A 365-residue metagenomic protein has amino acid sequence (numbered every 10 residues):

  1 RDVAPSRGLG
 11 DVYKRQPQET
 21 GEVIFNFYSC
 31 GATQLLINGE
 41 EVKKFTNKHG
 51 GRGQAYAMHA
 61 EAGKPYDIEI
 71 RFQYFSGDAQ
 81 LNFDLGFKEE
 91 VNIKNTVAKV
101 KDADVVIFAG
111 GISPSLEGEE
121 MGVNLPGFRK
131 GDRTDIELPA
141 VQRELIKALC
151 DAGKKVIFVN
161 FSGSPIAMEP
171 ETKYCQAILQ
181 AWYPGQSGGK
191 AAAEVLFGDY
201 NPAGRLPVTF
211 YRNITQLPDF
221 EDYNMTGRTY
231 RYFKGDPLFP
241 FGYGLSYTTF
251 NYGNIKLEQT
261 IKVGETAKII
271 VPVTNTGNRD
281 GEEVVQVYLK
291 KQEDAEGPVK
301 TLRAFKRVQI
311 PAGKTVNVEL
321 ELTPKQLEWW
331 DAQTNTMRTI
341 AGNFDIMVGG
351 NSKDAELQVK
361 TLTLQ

Functional and structural regions predicted by a protein language model:
D2-Y13: Single conserved hydrophobic/aromatic residue that forms the stacking wall/gate of nucleotide- or nucleobase-binding
D11, Q54-Y56, Y66, K306 (+1 more regions): Short strand-edge motifs at loop-to-beta-strand transitions and within beta-strands of extracellular beta-rich domains
P17, G21-Q34, I68, V287-L289: Aromatic-lined ligand-binding clefts that engage carbohydrates, nucleic acids, or primary amines
T33-L35, F45, L217, L289-R307: Short aromatic-acidic-glycine turn motif
E69-G77: Short beta-strand-plus-loop segments that form exposed binding edges in beta-rich domains
F161-E282, Q286-L289, A341, D345-G349 (+1 more regions): Secreted, periplasmic, or luminal enzymes acting at the cell surface/secretory milieu
A295-W330: Intrinsically disordered, low-complexity Pro/Gly/Ser/Thr-rich segments with frequent PxxP/GP/PP motifs and embedded
T323-Q365: Terminal connector regions
